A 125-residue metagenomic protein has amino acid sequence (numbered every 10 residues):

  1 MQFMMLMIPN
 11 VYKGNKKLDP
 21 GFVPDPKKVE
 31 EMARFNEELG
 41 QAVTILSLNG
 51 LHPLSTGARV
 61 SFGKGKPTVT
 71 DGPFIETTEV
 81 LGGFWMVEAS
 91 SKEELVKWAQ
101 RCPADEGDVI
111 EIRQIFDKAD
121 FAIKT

Functional and structural regions predicted by a protein language model:
M1-T125: Conserved, structured core segments of small domains
